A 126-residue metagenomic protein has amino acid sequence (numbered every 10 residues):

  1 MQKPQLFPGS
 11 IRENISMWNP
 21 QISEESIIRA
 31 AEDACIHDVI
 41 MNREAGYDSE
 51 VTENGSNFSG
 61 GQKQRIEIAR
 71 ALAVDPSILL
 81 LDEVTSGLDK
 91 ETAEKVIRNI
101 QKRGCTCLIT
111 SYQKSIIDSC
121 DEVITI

Functional and structural regions predicted by a protein language model:
M1-Q5, N19, N54-G55, K114: ABC ATPase nucleotide-binding domain signature
P4-E50: Conserved "ABC signature" C-loop
I11-N14, A30-A34, S49-I126: ABC-family ATPase nucleotide-binding domain "signature/switch" substructure
